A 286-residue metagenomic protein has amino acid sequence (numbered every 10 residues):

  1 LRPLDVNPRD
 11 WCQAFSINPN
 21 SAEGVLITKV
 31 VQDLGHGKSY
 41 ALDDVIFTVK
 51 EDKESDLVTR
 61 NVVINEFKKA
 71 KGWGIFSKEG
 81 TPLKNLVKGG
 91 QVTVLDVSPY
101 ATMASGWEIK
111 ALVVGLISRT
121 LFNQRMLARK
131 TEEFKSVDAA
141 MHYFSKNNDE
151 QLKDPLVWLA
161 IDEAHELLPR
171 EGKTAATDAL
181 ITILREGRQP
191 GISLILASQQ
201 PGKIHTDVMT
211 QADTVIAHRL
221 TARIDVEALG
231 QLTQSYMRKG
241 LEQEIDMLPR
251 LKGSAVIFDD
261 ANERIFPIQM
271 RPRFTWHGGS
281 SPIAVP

Functional and structural regions predicted by a protein language model:
L1-T182, M247-A261: P-loop NTPase motor domains
E23, R129-E133, Q199, I224 (+1 more regions): Short linear functional motifs in flexible/disordered or boundary regions
S39-Y40, V215-I216, V285: Short alpha-helix boundary/capping motifs
Y100, A164-H165, P201, A222 (+2 more regions): Short, glycine-/Ser/Thr-/acidic-enriched flexible segments
E171-G172, R219, Q269-M270: Short clusters of small/polar residues that mark proteolytic maturation junctions
T174-A176, Q211-D213, L232-T233, P272-F274: Short secondary-structure boundary/capping segments
I183-F266: Conserved ATP-driven motor cores of ASCE-family P-loop NTPases powering translocation/secretion/packaging/pilus
R264-P286: Charge-patterned, long linear interaction tracts outside catalytic cores
